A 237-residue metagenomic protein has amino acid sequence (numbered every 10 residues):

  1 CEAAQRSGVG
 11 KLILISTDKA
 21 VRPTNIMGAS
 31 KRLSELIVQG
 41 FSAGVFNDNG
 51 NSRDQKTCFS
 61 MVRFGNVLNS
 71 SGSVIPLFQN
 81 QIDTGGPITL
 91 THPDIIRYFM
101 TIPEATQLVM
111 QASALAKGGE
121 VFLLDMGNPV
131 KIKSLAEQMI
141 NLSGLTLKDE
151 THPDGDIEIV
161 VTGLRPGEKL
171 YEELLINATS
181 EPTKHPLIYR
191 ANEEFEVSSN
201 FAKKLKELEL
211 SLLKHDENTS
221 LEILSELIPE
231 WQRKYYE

Functional and structural regions predicted by a protein language model:
C1-T57: N-terminal Rossmann-like NAD(P)+-binding domain of SDR-like oxidoreductases, especially those catalyzing
R6, G40-E237: Strand-loop microenvironment adjacent to phosphate/nucleotide-handling motifs in alpha/beta enzyme folds
